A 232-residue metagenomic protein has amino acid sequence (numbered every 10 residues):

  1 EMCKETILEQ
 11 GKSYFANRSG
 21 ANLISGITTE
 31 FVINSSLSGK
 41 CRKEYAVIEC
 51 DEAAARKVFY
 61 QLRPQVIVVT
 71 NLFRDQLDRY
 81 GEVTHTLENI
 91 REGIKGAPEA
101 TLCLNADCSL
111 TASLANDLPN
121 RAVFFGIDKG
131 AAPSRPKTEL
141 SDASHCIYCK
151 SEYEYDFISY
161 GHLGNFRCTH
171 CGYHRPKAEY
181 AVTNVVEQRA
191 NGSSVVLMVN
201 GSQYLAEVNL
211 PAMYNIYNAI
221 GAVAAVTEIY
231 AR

Functional and structural regions predicted by a protein language model:
E1-G126, G130-H145: Phosphate-binding loop of NTP-binding sites
V123-R232: Adenine nucleotide phosphate-binding catalytic loops in nucleotide-utilizing enzymes
